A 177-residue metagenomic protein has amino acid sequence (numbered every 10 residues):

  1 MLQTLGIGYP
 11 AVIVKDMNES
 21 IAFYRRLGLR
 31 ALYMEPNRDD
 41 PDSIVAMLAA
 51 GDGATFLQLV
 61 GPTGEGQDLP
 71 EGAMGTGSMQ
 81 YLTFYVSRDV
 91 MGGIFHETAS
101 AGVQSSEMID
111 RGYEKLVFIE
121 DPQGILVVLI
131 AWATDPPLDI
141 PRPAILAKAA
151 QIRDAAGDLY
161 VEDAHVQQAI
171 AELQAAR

Functional and structural regions predicted by a protein language model:
A11-F56: Core segments of cupin and vicinal oxygen chelate
K15-N18, T76-L126, T134, R153-R177: Vicinal oxygen chelate
M34, D42, G64-E71: A short, acidic/glycine-rich surface segment
N37, P62, I130-W132: Residue-level structural signal for beta-strand termini and adjacent loop
L48-G53, I119-P122, W132: Active-site beta-strand termini and strand-to-loop segments that position acidic
F56, L126-L129: Short glycine-/small-residue motifs
T134-D154: A short, polar/charged loop-to-alpha-helix boundary motif
